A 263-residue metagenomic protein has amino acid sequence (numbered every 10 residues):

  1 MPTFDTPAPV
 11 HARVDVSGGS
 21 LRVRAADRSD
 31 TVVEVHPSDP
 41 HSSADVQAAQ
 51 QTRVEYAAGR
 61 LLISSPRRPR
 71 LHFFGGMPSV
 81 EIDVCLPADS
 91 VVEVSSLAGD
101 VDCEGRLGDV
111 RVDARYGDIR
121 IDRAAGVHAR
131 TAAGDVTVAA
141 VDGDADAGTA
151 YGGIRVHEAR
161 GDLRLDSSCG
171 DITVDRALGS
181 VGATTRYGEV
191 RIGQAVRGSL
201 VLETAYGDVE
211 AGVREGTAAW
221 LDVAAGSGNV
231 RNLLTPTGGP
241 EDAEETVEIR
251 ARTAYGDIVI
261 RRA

Functional and structural regions predicted by a protein language model:
M1-A263: Intrinsically disordered, low-complexity terminal regions
